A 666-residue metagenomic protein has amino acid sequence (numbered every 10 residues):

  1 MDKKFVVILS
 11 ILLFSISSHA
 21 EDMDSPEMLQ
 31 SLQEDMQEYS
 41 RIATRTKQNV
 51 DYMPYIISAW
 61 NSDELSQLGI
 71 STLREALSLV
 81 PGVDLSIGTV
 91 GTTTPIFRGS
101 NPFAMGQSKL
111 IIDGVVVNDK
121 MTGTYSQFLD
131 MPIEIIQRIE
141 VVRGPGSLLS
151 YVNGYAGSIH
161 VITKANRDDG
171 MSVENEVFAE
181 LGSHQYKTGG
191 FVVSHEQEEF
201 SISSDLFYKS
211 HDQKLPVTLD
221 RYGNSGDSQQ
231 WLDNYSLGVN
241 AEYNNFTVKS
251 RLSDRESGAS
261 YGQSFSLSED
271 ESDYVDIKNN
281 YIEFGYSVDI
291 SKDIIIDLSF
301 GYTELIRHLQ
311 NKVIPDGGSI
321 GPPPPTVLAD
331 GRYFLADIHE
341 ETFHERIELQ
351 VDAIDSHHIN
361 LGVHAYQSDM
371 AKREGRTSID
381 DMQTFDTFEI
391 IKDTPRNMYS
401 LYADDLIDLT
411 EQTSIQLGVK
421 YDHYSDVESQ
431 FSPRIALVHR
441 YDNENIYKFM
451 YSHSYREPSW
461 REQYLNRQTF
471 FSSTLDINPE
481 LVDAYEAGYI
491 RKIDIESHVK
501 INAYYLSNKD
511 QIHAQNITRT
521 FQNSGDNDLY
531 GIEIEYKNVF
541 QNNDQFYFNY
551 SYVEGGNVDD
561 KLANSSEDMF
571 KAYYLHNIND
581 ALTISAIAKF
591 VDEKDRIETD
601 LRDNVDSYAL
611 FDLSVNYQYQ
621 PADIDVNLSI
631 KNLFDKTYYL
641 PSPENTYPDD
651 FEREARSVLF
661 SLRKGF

Functional and structural regions predicted by a protein language model:
S10, S194, Y235-L237, E242-Y243 (+5 more regions): Conserved C-terminal beta-signal and adjacent last beta-strands/turns of outer-membrane beta-barrel proteins
Y39-I42, R74, S78-V115, D119: Extracytoplasmic beta-strand/coil segments of soluble accessory domains associated with Gram-negative outer-membrane
V115-R143: Short acidic/polar hinge/loop motifs at secondary-structure boundaries that mediate gating or recognition
S147-L148, H160-I162, D168-S172, F178-E180 (+3 more regions): Periplasmic-side early beta-strands and strand-to-turn transitions of outer-membrane beta-barrels
N240-E256, D276-V427, V438-D442, I493 (+3 more regions): Face-selective signature of the C-terminal outer-membrane beta-barrel domain
A259, Q263, I306, E374-R376 (+7 more regions): Surface-exposed extracellular loop regions of Gram-negative outer-membrane beta-barrel proteins, predominantly
L267-D289, I338, I390-N397, I446 (+5 more regions): Outer-membrane beta-barrel signature, preferentially recognizing the C-terminal barrel domain of Gram-negative
D408-I415, V499-N508, N523-E598, S661-G665: Gram-negative outer-membrane beta-barrel transporters
